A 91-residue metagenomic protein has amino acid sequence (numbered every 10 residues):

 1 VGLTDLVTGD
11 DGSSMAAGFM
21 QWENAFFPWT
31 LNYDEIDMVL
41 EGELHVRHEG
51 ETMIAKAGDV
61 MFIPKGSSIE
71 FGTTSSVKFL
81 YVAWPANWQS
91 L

Functional and structural regions predicted by a protein language model:
V1-F26: A short glycine-rich, His/Asp/Glu-containing loop-to-beta-strand
D5-V7, F19, I36, G58-D59 (+1 more regions): Hydrophobic/aromatic beta-strand elements that line small-molecule binding cavities or substrate pockets in beta-rich
S14-A16, Y33, S76: A structure-centric signal for secondary-structure junctions around beta-strands
Q21-W22, T30-H48: Short, conserved beta-strand element in jelly-roll/cupin
L31, M38, A57, K65 (+1 more regions): Conserved strand-loop elements at the edges of beta-sheets that form or border functional pockets
E49-G66: Short acidic-glycine-tyrosine-enriched beta hairpin
K65-Q89: Ligand-binding loop in jelly-roll beta-barrel domains
